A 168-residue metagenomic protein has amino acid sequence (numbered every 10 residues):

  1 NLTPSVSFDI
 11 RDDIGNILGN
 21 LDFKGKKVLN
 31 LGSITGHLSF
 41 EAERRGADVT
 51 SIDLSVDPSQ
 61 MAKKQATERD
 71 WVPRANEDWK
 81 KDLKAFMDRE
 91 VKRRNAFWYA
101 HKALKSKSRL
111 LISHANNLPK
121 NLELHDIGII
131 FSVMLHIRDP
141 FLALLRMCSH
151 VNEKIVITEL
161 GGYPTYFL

Functional and structural regions predicted by a protein language model:
S5-K26: Conserved alpha-helix/loop element of class I SAM-dependent methyltransferases that forms part of the SAM/SAH-binding
K26-I34: Conserved class I S-adenosyl-L-methionine
K27, D48, K154: Residues at the starts of beta-strands that form the adenosine-phosphate
H37-N117: Class I SAM-dependent methyltransferase SAM/SAH-binding core
N117-G128: A short acidic, Gly/Pro-enriched loop at the edge of an enzyme's catalytic core that lines a small-molecule cofactor
D126-D139: A short SAM/SAH-binding and catalytic strip from SAM-dependent methyltransferases
F141-I155: A short glycine-rich, Lys/Arg-flanked "PGG" loop and its adjoining helix->strand segment in the class I
V156-L168: Conserved class I S-adenosyl-L-methionine
